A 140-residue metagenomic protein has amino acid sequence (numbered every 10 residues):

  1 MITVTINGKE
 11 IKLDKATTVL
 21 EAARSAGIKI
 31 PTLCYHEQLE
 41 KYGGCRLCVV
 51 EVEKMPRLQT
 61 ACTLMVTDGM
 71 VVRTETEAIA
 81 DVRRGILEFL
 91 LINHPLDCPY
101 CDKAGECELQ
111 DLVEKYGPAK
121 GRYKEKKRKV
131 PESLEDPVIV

Functional and structural regions predicted by a protein language model:
M1-K9: Eukaryote-biased recognition of intrinsically disordered, low-complexity regulatory segments
G8-D68, E77-V82: N-terminal cofactor/phosphate-binding cores enriched in small/glycine residues, especially glycine-rich loops such as
R46, M55-V140: Fe-S ferredoxin-like electron-transfer domains and their immediately adjacent linker/connector regions across
